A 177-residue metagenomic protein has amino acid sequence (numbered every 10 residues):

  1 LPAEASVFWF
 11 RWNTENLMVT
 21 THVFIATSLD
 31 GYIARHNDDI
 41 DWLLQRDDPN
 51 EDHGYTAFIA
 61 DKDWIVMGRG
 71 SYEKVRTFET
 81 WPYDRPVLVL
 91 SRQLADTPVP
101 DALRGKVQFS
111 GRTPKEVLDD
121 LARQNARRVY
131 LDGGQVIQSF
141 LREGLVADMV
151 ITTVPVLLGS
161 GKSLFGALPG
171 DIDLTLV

Functional and structural regions predicted by a protein language model:
W9-W12: Tryptophan (W) side chains
E15-V177: Enzymes that bind and transform nitrogen-containing heteroaromatic metabolites
